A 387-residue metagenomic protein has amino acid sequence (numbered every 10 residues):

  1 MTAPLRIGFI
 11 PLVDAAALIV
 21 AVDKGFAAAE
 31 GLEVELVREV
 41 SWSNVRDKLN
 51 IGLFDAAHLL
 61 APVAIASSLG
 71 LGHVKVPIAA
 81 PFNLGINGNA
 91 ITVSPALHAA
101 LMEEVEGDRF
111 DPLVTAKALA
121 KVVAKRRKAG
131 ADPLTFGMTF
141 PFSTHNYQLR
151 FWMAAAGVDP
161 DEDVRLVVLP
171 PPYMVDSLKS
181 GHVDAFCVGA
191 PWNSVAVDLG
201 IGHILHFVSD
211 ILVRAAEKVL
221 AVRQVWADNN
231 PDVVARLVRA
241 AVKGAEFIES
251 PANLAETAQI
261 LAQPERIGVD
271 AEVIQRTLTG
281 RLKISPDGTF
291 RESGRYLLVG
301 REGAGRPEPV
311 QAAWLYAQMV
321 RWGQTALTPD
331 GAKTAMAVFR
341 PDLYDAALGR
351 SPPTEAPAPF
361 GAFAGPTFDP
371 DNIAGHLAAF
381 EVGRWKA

Functional and structural regions predicted by a protein language model:
A3-D161, D184-S194, I201-R214, I373: Short, glycine-/small- and polar/acidic-enriched structural segments that line small-molecule recognition paths
F54-D55, V164, V168-I204, R223 (+2 more regions): Ligand-binding pocket segment of bilobal, Venus flytrap-like solute-binding proteins
I91-T92, V219-V222, W226-A227: Short glycine- and hydrophobic/aromatic-rich loop-to-beta-strand nucleating segment in the catalytic cores
D159-V164, D228-R236: Inter-helical turn/loop segments and adjacent helix faces that build the functional surface of alpha-helical bundle
R214-A215, E256: Short gly/pro-enriched beta-turn/loop segments at secondary-structure junctions
P231-R340: Secondary-structure end/capping motifs
A313-A387: Conserved C-terminal helix/tail region of periplasmic/extracytoplasmic solute-binding proteins
